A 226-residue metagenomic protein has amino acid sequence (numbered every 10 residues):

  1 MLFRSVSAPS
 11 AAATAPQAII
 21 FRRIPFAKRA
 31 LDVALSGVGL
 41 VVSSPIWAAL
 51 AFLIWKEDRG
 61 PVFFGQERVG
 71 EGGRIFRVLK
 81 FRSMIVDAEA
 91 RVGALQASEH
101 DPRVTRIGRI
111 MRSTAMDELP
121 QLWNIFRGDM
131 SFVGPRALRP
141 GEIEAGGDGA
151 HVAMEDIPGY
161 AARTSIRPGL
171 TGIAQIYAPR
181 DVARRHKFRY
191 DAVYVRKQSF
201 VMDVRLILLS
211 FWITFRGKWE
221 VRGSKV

Functional and structural regions predicted by a protein language model:
M1-A27: Flexible, Lys/Arg-rich cytosolic regulatory linkers and terminal tails that connect or flank
F3-A11, W123-V226: Hydrophobic structural segments characteristic of membrane proteins
Q17-A88, N124, K197-V226: A hydrophobic, helix-centered structural microdomain
A88-V104, A145: Cytosolic-biased juxtamembrane loops and peripheral soluble domains of multi-pass membrane proteins
E99-P102, T114-D117, S199: Residue-level signal for the nucleotide or nucleotide-sugar donor/cofactor binding architecture
I107: Polar-ligand-bearing catalytic/cofactor-coordination segments of membrane-embedded or membrane-tethered inner-membrane
R112-N124: Short acidic-aromatic low-complexity motifs
